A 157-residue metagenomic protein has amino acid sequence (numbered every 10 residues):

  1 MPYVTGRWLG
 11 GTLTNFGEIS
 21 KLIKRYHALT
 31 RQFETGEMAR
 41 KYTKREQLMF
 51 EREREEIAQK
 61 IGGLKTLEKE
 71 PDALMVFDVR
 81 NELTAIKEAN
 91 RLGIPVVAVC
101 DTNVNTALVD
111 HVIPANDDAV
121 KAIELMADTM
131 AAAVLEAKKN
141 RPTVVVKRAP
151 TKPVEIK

Functional and structural regions predicted by a protein language model:
M1-F50: Long, charge-dense
G6, G10-F16, A39, A58-L64 (+4 more regions): Generic secondary-structure boundary/loop-capping signal
K44-V76, R80-V97, D101: Extended, charged alpha-helical interaction scaffolds
T84-P142: Short glycine/threonine-rich loop/turn motifs
L135-K157: Intrinsically disordered, compositionally biased charged tails
